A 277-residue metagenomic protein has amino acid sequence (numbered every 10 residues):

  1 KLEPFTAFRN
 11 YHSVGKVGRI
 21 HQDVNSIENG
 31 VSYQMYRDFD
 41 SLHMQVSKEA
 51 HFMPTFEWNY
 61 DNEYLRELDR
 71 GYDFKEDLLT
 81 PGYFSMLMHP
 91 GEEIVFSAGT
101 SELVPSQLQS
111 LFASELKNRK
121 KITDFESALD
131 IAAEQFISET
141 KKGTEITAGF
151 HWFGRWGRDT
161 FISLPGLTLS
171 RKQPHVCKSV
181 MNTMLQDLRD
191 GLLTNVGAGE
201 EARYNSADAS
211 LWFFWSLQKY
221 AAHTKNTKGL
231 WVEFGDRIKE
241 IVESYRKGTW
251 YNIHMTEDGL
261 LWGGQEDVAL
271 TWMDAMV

Functional and structural regions predicted by a protein language model:
K1-V277: Acidic, mature catalytic/reactive cores of soluble proteins
